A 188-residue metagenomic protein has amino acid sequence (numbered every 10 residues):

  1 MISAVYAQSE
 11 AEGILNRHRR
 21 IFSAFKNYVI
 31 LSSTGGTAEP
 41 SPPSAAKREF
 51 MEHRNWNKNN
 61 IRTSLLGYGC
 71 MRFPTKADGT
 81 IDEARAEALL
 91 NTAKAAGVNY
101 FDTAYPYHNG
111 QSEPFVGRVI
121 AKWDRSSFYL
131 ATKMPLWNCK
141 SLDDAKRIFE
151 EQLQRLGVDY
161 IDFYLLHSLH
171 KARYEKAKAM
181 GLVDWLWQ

Functional and structural regions predicted by a protein language model:
I2-I14: Extreme N-terminal basic, low-complexity initiation segments that serve as generic localization/processing leaders
A4-A7, R19, A24, V29: Short hydrophobic alpha-helical segments enriched in small aliphatic residues
G13, G35-G36: Residue-identity detector for glycine
Y28-I30, T37, S41, K47: Short, positively charged and aromatic/hydrophobic N-terminal segments
S33, A45-F128: N-terminal binding-site loop/beta-alpha segment at the start of enzyme catalytic domains that lines or forms
M71-F73, A104-P106, K133-W137, L166-L169: Active-site beta-loop-alpha junctions enriched in small/polar residues
A77, C139-Q188: Glycine/proline-rich, positively charged, aromatic-decorated active-site loop/lid region on the catalytic face
